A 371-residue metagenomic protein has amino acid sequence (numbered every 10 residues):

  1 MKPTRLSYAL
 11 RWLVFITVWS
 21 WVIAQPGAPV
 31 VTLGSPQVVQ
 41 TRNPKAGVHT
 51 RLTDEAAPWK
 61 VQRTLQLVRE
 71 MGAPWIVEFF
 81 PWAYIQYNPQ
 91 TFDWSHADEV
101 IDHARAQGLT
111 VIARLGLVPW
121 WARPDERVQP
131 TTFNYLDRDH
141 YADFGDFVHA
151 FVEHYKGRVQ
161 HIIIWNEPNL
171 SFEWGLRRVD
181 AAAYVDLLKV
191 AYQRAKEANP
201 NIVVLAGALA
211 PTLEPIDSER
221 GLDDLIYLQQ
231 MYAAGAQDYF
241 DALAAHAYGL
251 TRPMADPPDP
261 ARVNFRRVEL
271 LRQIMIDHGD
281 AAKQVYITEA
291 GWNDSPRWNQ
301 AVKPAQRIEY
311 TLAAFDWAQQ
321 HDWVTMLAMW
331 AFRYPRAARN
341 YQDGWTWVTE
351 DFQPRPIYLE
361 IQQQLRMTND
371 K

Functional and structural regions predicted by a protein language model:
S7, R11-T41, A46, S95 (+8 more regions): Aromatic-rich peripheral "rim/lid" segments of glycoside hydrolase catalytic domains that contact and position glycan
W21-P74, F79: Boundary/entry segment of secreted carbohydrate-active catalytic domains
P44-T50, I76-E78, V111-L115, I162-I164 (+4 more regions): Hydrophobic faces of well-ordered beta-strands that scaffold small-molecule active sites in alpha/beta enzyme cores
A46-K60, Q129, F133-R138, E219-G221: Acidic/histidine-rich helix-loop elements that form or flank divalent-metal/phosphate-binding sites at the catalytic
E55-E70, D143-F151, G221-A233, I308-D316: Short, acidic/polar
M71-I216, L250, A281, Y334-A338: Substrate-binding cleft and catalytic face of glycoside hydrolase catalytic domains, especially the flexible beta-alpha
G72, H149, Y155-Q160, Y227-A242 (+1 more regions): Structural recognition of alpha->loop->beta junctions
Y141, G145, V179-I308, A338-Y341 (+3 more regions): Noncatalytic carbohydrate-binding groove/subsite architecture in carbohydrate-active enzymes
